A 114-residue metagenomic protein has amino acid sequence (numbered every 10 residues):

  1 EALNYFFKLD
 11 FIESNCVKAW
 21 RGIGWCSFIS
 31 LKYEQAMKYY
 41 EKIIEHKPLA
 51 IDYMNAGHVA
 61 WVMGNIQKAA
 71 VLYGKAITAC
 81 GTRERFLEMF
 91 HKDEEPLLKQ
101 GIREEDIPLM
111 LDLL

Functional and structural regions predicted by a protein language model:
C80-L114: Terminal, low-structured helical/coil segments at or just beyond the last alpha-helical repeat
